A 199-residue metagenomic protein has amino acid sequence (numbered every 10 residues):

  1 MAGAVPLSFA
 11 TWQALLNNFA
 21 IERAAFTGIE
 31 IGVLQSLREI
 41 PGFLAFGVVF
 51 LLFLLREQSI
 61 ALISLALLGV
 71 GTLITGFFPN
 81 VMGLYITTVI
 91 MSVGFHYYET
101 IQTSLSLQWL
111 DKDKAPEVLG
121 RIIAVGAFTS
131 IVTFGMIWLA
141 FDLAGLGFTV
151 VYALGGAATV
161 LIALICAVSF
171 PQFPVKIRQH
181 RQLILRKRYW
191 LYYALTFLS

Functional and structural regions predicted by a protein language model:
M1-G42, W190-S199: Helix-loop boundary and gating motifs at the non-cytosolic
G3, G71, M82-Y98, F197: Hydrophobic core of transmembrane alpha-helices in multi-pass small-molecule transporters, especially MFS/SLC-type
L16, Y97-L110: Intracellular juxtamembrane helix-capping segments at the cytosolic ends of symmetry-related transmembrane helices
E22, F46-L54, I131-V151: Transmembrane alpha-helix termini and helix-breaking/packing motifs in multi-pass membrane transporters
G28-I29, K112-I122: Loop-to-transmembrane helix entry/capping segments in MFS-fold secondary transporters and related SLC/MFSD carriers
A66-P79: C-terminal ends and interior cores of transmembrane alpha-helices in multi-pass membrane transporters/permeases
E117-M136: Glycine-rich segments within core transmembrane alpha-helices of 12-TM secondary carriers
I137-F141, G156-V175: C-terminal membrane-cytosol helix-exit motif in multi-pass small-molecule transporters
